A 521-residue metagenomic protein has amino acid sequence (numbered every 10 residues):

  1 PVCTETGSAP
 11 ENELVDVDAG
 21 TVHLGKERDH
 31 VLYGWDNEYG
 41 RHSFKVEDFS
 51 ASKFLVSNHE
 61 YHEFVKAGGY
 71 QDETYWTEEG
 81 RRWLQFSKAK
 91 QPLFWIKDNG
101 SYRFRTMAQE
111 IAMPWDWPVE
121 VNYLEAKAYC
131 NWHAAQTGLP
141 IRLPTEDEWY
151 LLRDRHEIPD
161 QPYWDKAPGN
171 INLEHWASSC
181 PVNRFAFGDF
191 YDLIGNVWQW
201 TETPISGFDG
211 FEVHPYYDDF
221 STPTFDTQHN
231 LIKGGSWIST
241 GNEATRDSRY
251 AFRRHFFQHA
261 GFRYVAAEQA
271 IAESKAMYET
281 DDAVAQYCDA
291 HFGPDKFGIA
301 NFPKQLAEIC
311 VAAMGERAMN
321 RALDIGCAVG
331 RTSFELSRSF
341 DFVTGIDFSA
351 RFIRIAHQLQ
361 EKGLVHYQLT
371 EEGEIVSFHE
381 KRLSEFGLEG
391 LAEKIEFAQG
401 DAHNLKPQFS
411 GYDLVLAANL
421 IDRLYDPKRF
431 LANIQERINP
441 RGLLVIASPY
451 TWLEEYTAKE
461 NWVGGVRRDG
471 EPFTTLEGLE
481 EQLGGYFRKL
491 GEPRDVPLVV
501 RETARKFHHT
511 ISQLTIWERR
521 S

Functional and structural regions predicted by a protein language model:
P1-G40, F54, G69-L93, K97-S236 (+1 more regions): Functional-site microenvironments in short loops/helix caps that host divalent-cation chemistry
F297-M319: Conserved alpha-helix/loop element of class I SAM-dependent methyltransferases that forms part of the SAM/SAH-binding
A318-A328, F342-T344: Conserved class I S-adenosyl-L-methionine
Q358-N404: S-adenosyl-L-methionine
E371-I375, T457-P493: Conserved Class I S-adenosyl-L-methionine
H403-V415: A short acidic, Gly/Pro-enriched loop at the edge of an enzyme's catalytic core that lines a small-molecule cofactor
K428-P440: A short glycine-rich, Lys/Arg-flanked "PGG" loop and its adjoining helix->strand segment in the class I
R441-P449: Conserved beta-strand signature within the Rossmann-like core of class I S-adenosyl-L-methionine
